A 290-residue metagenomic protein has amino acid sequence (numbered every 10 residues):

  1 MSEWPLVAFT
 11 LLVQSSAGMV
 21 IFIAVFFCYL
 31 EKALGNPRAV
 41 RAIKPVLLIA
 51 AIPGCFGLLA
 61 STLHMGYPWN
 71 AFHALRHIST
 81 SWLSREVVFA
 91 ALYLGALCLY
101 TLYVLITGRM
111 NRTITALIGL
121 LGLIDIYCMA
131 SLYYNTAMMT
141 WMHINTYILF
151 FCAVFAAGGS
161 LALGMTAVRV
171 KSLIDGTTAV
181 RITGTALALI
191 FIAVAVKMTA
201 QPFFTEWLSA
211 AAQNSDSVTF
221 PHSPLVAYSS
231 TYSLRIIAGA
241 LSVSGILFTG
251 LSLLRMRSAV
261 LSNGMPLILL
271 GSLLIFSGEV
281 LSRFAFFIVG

Functional and structural regions predicted by a protein language model:
M1, E31-R38, R76, A212-L225 (+2 more regions): Extramembrane terminal tails and long inter-domain/linker segments of multi-pass membrane proteins
M1-F56, F284, I288-V289: N-terminal signal-anchor module of multipass membrane proteins
M1-S15, A42-L48, R76-A91, M142-L149 (+1 more regions): Membrane-entry segments of alpha-helical transmembrane domains in multi-pass membrane proteins
L12, A91, L99-P266, L270-S272 (+1 more regions): Long, contiguous internal "core" modules enriched in hydrophobic/ aromatic residues
S16, V20-F22, F26, I52 (+9 more regions): Residues within alpha-helical transmembrane segments of multi-pass membrane proteins, especially transporters, ion
G54-C128: Long, hydrophobic/aromatic-enriched structural stretches that serve as scaffold segments
L63-A71, Y133-M138, F284: Transmembrane helix-loop junctions in multi-pass membrane proteins
